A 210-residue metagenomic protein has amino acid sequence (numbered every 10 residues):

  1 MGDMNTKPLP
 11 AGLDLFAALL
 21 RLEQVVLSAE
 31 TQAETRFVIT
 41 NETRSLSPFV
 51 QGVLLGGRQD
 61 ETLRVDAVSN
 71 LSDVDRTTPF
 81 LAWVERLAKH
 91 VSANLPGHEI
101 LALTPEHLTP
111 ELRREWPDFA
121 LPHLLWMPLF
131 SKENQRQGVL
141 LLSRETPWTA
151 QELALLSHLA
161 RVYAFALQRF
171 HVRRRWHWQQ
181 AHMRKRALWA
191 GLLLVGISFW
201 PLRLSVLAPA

Functional and structural regions predicted by a protein language model:
M1-E34, S45: Signal-transmission linkers at sensory-effector interfaces
R21-A29, F37-L46, R86-N94, E111-E115: Amphipathic alpha-helical regulatory segments at dimerization interfaces that relay allosteric signals between sensory
S28-D66: Helix-loop-beta substructure at the N-terminus of cytosolic sensory domains that couple signal/ligand detection
Q51, L55-L141: GAF sensory domains
T149-F165: Amphipathic alpha-helical "output/dimerization" segments
L167-H182: Short alpha-helical interdomain "coupling" segment at the junction between an upstream regulatory sensor module
H182-R203: Single-pass alpha-helical transmembrane signal-anchor segments
V206-A210: Short beta-strand-turn/beta-hairpin segments enriched in glycine/proline and small hydrophobics that form edge-strand
